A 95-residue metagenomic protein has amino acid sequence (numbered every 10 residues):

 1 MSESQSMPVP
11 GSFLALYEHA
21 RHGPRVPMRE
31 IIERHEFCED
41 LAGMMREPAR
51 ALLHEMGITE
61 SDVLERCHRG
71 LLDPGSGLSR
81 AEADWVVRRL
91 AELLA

Functional and structural regions predicted by a protein language model:
E3-G57, D62-A95: Charged, amphipathic alpha-helical regulatory modules used for macromolecular assembly or allosteric control
